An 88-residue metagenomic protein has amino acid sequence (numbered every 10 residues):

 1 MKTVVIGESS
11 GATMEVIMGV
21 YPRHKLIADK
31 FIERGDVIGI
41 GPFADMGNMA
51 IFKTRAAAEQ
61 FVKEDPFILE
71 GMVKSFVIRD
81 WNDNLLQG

Functional and structural regions predicted by a protein language model:
M1-G88: Conserved, structured core segments of small domains
